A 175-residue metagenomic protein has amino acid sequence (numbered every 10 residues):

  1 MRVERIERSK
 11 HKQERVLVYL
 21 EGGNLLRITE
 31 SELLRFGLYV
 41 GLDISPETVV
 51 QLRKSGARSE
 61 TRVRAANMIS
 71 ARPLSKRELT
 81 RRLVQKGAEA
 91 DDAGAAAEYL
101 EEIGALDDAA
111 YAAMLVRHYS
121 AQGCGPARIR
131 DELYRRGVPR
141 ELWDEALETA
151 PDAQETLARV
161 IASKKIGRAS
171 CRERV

Functional and structural regions predicted by a protein language model:
M1-R174: An alpha-helical, amphipathic repeat domain used for nucleic-acid recognition, typified by the mTERF helical solenoid
